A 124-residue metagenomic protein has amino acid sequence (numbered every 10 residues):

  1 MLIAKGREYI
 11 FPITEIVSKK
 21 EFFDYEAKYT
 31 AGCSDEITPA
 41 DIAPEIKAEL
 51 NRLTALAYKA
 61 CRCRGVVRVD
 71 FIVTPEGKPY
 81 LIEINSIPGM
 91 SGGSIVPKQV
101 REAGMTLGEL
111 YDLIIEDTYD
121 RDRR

Functional and structural regions predicted by a protein language model:
M1-E26, V69, P79-N85, S94: Beta-strand scaffold of nucleotide-dependent catalytic cores
M1-L2, K59-M90, V100: Conserved metal-phosphate-binding beta-hairpin within the catalytic cores of diverse ATP-dependent phosphoryl-transfer
K19, P44-N51, M90, R101-G108: Electropositive phosphate-/nucleotide-binding environments in soluble metabolic enzymes
Y25, T38, M90: Short clusters of hydrophobic/aromatic residues that line enzyme substrate/ligand-binding pockets
Y29-T74, D117: A long amphipathic alpha-helix within ATP-dependent nucleotide-binding catalytic cores
N85-L107, Y119-D120: Flexible, glycine-rich terminal cap/loop adjacent to redox cofactors in electron-transfer oxidoreductases
L110-R124: Cysteine/selenocysteine-centered motifs that mediate thiol-based redox chemistry or coordinate metal-sulfur cofactors
